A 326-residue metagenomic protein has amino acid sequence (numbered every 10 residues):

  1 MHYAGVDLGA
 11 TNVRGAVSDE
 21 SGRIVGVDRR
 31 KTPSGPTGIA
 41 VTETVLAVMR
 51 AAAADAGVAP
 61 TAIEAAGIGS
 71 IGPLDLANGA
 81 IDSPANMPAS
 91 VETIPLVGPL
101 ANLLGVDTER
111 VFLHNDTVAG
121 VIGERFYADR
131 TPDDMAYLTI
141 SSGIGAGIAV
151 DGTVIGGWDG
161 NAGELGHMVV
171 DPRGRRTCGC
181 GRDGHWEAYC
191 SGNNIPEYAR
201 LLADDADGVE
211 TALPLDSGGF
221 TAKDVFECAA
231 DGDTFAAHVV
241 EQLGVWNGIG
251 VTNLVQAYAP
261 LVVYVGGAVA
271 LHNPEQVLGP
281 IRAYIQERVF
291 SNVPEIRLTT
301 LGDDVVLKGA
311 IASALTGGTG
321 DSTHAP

Functional and structural regions predicted by a protein language model:
M1-A65, D75-A80, L100-E109, G123-D133 (+3 more regions): ATP-binding/phosphotransfer module of carbohydrate and carboxylate kinases, centering on a glycine-rich
D7-T11, T139-G143, N161: A short acidic Gly-Thr/Ser loop motif
V13-V17, I144-A149: Short beta-strand scaffold segments in enzyme catalytic cores
E20, S70, V150-D151: A cytosolic small-molecule/anion-sensing beta-strand core signal
K31-S34, A89-S90, A162-E164, V170: A short acidic/small-residue loop/turn micro-motif
G79-T93: A charged helix-plus-loop insertion that forms the helical arch/lid used to bind and gate nucleic-acid substrates
R110-N115: General beta-strand structural signal in soluble alpha/beta enzymes
A119-F126, A146-I148, H167-M168: Adenylate-forming
